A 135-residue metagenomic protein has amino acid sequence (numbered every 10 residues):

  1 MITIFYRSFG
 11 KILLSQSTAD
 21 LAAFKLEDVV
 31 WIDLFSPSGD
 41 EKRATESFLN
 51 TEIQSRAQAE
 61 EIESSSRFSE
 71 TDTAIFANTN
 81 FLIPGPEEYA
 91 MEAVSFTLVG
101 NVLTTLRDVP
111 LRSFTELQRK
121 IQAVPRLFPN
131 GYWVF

Functional and structural regions predicted by a protein language model:
M1-F135: Peripheral, non-transmembrane regulatory/ligand-interaction domains of membrane transport proteins
